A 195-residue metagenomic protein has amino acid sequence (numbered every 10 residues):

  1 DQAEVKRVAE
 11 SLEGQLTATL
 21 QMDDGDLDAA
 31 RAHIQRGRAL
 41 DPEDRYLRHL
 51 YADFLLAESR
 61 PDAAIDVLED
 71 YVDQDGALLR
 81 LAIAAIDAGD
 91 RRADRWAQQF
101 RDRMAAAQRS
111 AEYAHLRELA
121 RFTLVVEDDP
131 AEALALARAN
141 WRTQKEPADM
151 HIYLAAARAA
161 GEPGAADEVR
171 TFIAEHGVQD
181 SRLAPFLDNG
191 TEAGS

Functional and structural regions predicted by a protein language model:
D1-Q2, D26-R38, R60-Y71, R91-A105 (+2 more regions): Alpha-helical repeat scaffolds
V5-Q15, L40-H49, Y71-L81, S110-E118 (+2 more regions): Generic helix N-cap/helix-start motif at coil->alpha-helix transitions
G14-Q21, H33, R48-L55: TPR/Sel1-like alpha-solenoid repeat signature
Q21, L55, A85, T123-L124 (+1 more regions): Residue at a conserved register position within TPR or TPR-like alpha-solenoid repeats
A57, P61, L68-E69, D75-G89: Long, well-ordered mid-to-C-terminal structural blocks that present hydrophobic/aromatic surfaces
Y113-E118, F122, V126-E127, A165-S195: Terminal, low-structured helical/coil segments at or just beyond the last alpha-helical repeat
T123-L124, P130-L154: C-terminal hydrophobic structural anchor segments that stabilize assembly/packing rather than catalytic chemistry
